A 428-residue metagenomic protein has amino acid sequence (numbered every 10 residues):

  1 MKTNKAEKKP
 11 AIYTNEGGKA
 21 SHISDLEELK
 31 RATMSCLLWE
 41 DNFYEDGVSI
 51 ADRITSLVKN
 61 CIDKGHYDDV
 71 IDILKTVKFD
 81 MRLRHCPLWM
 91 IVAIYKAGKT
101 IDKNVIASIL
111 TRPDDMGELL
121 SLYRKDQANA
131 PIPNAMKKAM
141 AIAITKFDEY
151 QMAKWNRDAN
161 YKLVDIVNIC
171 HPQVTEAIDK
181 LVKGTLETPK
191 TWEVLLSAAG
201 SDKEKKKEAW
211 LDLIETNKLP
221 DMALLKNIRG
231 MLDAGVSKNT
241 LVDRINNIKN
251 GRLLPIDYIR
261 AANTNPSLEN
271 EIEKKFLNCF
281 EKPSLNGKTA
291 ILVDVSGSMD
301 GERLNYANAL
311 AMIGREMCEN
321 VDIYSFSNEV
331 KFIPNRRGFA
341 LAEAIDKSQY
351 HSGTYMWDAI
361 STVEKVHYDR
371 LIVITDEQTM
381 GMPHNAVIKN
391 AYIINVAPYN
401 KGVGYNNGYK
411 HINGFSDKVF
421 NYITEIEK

Functional and structural regions predicted by a protein language model:
M1-E302, E316-K428: Long lumenal/extracellular ectodomains of secretory and single-pass membrane proteins
